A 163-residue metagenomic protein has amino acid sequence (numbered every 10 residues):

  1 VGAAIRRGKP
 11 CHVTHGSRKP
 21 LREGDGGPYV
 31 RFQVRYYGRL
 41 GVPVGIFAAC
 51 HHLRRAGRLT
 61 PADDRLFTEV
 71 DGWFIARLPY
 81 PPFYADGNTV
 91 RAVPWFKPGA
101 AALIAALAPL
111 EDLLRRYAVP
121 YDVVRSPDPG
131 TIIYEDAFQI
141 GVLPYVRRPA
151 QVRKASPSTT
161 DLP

Functional and structural regions predicted by a protein language model:
G2-A3, F47, K154: Residue-level detector of intrinsically disordered, flexible termini and proteolytic processing junctions
A3-A4, H15: Intrinsic, low-complexity polybasic segments
H12-F96: Long, contiguous N-terminal structural blocks used for assembly/anchoring
H15-L21, A108-L110, P127-T131: Intrinsically disordered, low-complexity boundary segments flanking structured domains
V70-R77, L107-L114, D161: Generic hydrophobic, helix-prone segments enriched in Leu/Val/Ile
A100-S126: Short, basic/low-complexity N-terminal boundary segments at the transition from targeting/disordered tails
R116-P163: Acidic, proline/glycine-rich low-complexity IDRs
